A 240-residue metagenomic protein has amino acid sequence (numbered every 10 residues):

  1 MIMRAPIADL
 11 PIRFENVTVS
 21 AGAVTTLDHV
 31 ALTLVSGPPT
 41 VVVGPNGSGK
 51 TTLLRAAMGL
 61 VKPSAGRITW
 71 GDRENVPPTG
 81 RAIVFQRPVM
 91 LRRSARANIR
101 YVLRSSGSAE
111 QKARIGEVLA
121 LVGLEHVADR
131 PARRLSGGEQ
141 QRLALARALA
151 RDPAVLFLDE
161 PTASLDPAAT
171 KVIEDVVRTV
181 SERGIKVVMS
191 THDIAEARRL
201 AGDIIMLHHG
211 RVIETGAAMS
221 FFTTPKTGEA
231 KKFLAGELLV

Functional and structural regions predicted by a protein language model:
M58: Helix-to-loop junction immediately C-terminal to a conserved catalytic motif
E110-V127: Conserved ABC ATPase "signature" region
P131-L135, E139: Conserved ABC ATPase signature
D152: Conserved catalytic motifs of ABC-family nucleotide-binding domains
L156-D159: Catalytic Walker B motif of ABC-type/P-loop ATPase nucleotide-binding domains
P167-A169: Helix N-cap at the start of a conserved alpha-helix in ABC-type nucleotide-binding domains
A197-R199: A short, surface-exposed alpha-helical micro-motif characterized by mixed small hydrophobic and charged/polar residues
